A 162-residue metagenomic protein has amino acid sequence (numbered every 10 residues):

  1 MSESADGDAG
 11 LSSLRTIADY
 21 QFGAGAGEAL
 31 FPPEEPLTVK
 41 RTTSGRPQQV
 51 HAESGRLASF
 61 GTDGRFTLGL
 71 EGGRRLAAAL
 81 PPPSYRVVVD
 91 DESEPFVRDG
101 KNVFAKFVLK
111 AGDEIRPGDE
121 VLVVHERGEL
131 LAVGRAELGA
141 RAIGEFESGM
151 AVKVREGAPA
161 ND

Functional and structural regions predicted by a protein language model:
M1-T62: N-terminal intrinsically disordered, low-complexity, charge/repeat-rich segments that act as generic
G64-L109, E114-P117, V121-D162: Beta-strand/loop-dominated core regions that host nucleotide or nucleotide-derived cofactor-binding catalytic loops
